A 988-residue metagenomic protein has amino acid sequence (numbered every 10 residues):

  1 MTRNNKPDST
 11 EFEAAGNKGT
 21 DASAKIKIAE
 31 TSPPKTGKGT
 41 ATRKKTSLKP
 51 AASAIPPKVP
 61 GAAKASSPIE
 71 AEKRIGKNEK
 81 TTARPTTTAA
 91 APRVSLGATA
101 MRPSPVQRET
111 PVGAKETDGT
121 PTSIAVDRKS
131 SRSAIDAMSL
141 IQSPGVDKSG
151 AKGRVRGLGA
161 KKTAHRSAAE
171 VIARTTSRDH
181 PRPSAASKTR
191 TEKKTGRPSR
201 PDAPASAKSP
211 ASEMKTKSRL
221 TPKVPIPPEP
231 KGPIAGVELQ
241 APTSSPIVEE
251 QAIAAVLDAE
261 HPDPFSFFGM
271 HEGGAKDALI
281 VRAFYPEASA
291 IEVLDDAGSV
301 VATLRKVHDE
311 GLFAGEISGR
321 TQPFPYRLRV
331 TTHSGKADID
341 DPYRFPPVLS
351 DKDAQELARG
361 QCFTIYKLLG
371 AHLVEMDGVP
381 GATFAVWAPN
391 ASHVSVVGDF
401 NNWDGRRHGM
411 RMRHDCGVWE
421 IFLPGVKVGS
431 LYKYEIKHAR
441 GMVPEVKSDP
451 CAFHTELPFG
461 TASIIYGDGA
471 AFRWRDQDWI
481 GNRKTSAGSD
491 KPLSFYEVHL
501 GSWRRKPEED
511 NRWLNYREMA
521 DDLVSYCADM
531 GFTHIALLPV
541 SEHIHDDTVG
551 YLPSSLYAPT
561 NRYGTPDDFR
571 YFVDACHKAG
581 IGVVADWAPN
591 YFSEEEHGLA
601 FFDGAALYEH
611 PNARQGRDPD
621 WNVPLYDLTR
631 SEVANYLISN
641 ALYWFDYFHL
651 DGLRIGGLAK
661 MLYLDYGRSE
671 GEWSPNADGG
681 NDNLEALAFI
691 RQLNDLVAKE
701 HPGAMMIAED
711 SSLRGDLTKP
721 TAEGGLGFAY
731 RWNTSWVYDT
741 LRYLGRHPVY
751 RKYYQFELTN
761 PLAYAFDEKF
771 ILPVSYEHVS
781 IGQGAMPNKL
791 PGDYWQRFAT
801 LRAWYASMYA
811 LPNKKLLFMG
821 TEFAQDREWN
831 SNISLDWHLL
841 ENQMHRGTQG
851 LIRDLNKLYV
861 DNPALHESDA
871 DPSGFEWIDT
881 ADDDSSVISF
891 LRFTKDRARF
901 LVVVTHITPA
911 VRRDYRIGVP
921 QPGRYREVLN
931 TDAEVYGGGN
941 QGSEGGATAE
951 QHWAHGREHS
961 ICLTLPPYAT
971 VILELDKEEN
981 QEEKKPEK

Functional and structural regions predicted by a protein language model:
M1-L239, K985-K988: Intrinsically disordered, polybasic Lys/Arg-rich low-complexity tracts
T2-A15, K27, P68-E70, R74 (+14 more regions): Carbohydrate-interacting/catalytic domains
A290, H393, H534, D651-G652 (+1 more regions): Residues at the N-termini of beta-strands
R305-K306, R411, H545-G550, E594-F601 (+3 more regions): Short glycine-biased active-site loop of nucleotidyltransferases that positions the nucleotide triphosphate and helps
V386, Y434, V498, L537 (+11 more regions): Generic structural signal for small/hydrophobic residues in well-ordered secondary structure, especially within
A452-E456, A471, Q477-F495, H499-D682 (+2 more regions): Substrate-binding/active-site clefts of carbohydrate-active enzymes
D522-L523, D568, F572, V633-W644 (+4 more regions): Alpha-helical packing segments of well-folded alpha/beta enzyme cores
H649-D651, Y666-S834, L839, V860-D932 (+1 more regions): Conserved alpha/beta catalytic core and glycan-binding cleft of carbohydrate-active enzymes
